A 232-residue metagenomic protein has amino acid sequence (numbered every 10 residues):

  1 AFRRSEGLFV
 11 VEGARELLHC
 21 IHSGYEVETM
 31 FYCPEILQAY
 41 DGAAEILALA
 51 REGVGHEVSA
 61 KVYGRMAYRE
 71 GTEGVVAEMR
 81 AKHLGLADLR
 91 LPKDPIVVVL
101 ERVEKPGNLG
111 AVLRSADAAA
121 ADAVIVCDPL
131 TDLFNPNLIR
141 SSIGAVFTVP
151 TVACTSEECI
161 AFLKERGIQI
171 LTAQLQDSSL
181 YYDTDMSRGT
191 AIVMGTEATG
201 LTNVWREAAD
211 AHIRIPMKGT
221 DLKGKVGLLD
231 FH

Functional and structural regions predicted by a protein language model:
A1-E70: N-terminal positively charged helical leader segments and presequences
F9, E101-R102, C127-D128, V152 (+2 more regions): Glycine- and other small-residue-rich loops at beta-strand/loop junctions that grip anionic moieties
G13, E104-A111, K225-H232: Amphipathic alpha-helical repeat scaffolds
H22, L47-A48, S59-K61, H83-L84 (+1 more regions): RNA substrate-binding interface of SAM-dependent RNA methyltransferases
E35-L37, K61-V62, P129-T131, E197-T199 (+1 more regions): Short, acidic/turn-prone active-site loops that include or flank metal/cofactor- and phosphate-binding residues
A77, A118-A119, L133, L138-A145 (+1 more regions): Structured adenosyl-cofactor binding patch, chiefly the S-adenosyl-L-methionine
L171-V226: Active-site/ligand-binding-proximal alpha/beta "capping" segment
